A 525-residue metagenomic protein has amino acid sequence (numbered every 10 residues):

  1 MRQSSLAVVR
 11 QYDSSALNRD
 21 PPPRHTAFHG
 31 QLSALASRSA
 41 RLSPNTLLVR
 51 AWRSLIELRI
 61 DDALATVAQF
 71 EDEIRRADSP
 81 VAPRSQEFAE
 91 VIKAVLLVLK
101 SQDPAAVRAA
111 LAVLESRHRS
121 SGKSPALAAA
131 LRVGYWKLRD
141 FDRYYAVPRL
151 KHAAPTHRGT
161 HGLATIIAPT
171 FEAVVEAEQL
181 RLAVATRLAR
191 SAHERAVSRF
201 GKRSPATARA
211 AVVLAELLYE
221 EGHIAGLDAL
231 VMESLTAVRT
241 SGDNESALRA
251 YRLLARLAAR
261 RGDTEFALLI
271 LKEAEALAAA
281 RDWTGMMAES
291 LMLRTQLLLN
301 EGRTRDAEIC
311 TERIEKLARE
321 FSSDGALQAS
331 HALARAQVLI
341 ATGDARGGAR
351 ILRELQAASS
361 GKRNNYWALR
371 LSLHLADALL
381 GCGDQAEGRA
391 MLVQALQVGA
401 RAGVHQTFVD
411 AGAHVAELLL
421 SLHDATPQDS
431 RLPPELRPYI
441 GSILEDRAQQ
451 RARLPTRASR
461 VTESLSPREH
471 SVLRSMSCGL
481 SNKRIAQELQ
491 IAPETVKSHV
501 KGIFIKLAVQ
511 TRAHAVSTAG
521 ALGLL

Functional and structural regions predicted by a protein language model:
M1-T165, R401-H405, A411-L436: Flexible inter-repeat linkers and adjacent short helices within tandem amphipathic alpha-helical repeat scaffolds
R2-A7, R38-L47, D78-I92, R119-V133 (+9 more regions): Alpha-solenoid helical repeat architecture
P22-H25, I60, D103-P104, R143-Y144 (+8 more regions): TPR-repeat structural position
F28-Q31, A63, Q69-F70, A106-R117 (+12 more regions): Tetratricopeptide repeat
S54, L97-V98, K137-L138, E176 (+5 more regions): Residue at a conserved register position within TPR or TPR-like alpha-solenoid repeats
E57, K100-S101, D140-F141, Q179 (+5 more regions): Structural motif corresponding to the intra-repeat A-B loop/turn of tetratricopeptide repeats
G441-R474: Regulatory hinge/linker segments at domain boundaries that couple sensory/effector modules to output domains
S471, G479-H514, T518: Recognition helix of helix-turn-helix DNA-binding domains
